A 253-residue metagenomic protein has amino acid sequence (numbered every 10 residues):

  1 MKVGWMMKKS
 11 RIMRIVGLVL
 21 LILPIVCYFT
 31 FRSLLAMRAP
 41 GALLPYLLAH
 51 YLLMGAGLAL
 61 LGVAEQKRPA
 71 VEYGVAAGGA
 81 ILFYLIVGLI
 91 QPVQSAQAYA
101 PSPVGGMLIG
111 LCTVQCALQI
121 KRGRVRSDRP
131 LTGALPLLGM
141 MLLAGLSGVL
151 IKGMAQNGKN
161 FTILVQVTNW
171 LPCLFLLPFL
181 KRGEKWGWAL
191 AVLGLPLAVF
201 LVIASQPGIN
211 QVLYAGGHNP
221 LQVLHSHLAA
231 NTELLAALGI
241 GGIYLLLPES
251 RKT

Functional and structural regions predicted by a protein language model:
M1-K8: Short, Lys/Arg-rich, polar N-terminal cytosolic tail immediately upstream of the first transmembrane signal-anchor
K9, K121-V125, L245-T253: Membrane-interface capping segments at transmembrane-helix boundaries
S10-L18, E65-G79, R126-L138, G183-L193: Membrane-interfacial loop-to-transmembrane alpha-helix junctions, especially the N-terminal start
M13-F29, A76-L82, P136-G145, A237-G241: Alpha-helical transmembrane segments
F29-A49, Q66-P69, G88-G105, V149-V167 (+2 more regions): Membrane-helix interface and helix-disruption motif detector
H50-L60, G105-Q119, T168-L176, T232-L247: Hydrophobic cores of alpha-helical transmembrane segments in multi-pass inner/ER membrane proteins, independent
P69-E72, I90-L108, T113-P130: Membrane-interface helix-loop-helix junctions at boundaries between adjacent transmembrane segments
W170-T253: C-terminal transmembrane-bundle signature of multipass membrane proteins, characterized by strong activation on
